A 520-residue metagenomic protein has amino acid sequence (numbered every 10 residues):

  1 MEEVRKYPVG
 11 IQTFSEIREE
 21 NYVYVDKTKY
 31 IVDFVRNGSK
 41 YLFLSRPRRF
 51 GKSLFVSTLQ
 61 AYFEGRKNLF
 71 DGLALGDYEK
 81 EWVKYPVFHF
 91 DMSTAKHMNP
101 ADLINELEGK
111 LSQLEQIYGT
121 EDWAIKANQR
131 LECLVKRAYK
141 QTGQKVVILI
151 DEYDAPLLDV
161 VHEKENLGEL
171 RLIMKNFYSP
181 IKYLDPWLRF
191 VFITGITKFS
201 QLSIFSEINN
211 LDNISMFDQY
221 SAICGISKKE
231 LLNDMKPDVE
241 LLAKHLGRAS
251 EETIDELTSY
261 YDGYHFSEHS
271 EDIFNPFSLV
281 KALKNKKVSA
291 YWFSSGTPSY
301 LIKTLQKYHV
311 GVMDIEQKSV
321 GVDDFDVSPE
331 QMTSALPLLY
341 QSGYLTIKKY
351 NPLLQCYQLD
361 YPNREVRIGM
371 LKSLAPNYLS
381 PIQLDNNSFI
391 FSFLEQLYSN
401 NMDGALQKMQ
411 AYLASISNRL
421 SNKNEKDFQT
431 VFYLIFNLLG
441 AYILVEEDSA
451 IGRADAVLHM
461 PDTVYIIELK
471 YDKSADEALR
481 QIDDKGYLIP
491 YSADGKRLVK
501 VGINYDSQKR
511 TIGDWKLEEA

Functional and structural regions predicted by a protein language model:
M1-N424, L439-G440: Phosphate-binding site recognition
R48, K198, M460, K470-K473 (+1 more regions): A short beta-strand motif that forms part of the nucleic acid-binding face of small beta-barrel RNA-binding folds
A138-T142, I435-P461: Active-site metal-binding core of divalent-cation-utilizing nuclease and nuclease-like domains
V147, T463-Y465, V499: Structural motif
G168-L172, Y471-L488: Mg2+/Mn2+-dependent nuclease catalytic core
F432, A454-Y471, K485: Conserved catalytic cores of phosphodiester-cleaving nucleases, focusing on short active-site segments
P490, K496-A520: Domain-level recognition of nuclease-like catalytic cores that cleave nucleotide substrates
